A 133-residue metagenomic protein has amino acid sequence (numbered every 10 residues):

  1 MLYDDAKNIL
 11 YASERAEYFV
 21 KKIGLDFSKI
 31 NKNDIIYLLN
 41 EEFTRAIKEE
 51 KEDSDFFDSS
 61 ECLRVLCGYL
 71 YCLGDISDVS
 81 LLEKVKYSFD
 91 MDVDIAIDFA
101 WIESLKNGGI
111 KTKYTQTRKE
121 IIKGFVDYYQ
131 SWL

Functional and structural regions predicted by a protein language model:
M1-R64, I76, A96-L133: Extended repeat-based scaffolds of very large eukaryotic assembly and lipid-transport proteins
L66-C72, V79: Extended amphipathic alpha-helical scaffold segments
I76-M91: TPR/TPR-like (Sel1-like) alpha-helical repeat modules
